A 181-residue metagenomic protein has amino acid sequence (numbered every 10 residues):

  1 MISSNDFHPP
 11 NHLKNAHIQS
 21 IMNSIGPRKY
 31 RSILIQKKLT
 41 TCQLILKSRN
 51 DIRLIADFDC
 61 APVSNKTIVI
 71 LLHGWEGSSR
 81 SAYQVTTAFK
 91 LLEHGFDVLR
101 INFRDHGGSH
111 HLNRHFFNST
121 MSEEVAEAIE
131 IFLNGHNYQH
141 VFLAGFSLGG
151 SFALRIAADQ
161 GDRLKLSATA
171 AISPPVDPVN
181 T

Functional and structural regions predicted by a protein language model:
N23-S64: N-terminal cap/lid segment of alpha/beta-hydrolase-fold proteins
K66-G74: Short beta-strand element of the alpha/beta-hydrolase
W75-A82, L92, G107-H110: Short substrate-entry loop that stabilizes the transition state in hydrolases
Y83-R100: Short amphipathic alpha-helix adjacent to the substrate-entry channel of hydrolases
A88-K90, R104-F142: Catalytic nucleophile-loop/oxyanion-hole region of alpha/beta-hydrolase and closely related hydrolase-like folds
D97, N102-G107, P175: Short beta-to-alpha linker loops that shape the active-site pocket of alpha/beta-hydrolase fold enzymes
H136-T181: Alpha/beta-hydrolase-fold enzymes
